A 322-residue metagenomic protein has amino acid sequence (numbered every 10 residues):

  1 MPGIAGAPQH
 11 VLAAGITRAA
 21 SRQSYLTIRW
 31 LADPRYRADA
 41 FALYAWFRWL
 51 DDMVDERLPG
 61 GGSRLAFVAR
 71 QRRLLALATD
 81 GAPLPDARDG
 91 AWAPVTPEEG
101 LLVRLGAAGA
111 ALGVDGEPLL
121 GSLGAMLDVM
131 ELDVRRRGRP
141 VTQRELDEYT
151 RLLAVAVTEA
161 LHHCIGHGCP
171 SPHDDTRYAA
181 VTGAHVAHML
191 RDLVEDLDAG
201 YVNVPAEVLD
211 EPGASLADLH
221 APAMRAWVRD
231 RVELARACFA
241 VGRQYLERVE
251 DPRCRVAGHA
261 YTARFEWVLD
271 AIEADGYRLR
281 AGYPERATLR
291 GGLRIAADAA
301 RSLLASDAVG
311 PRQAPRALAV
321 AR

Functional and structural regions predicted by a protein language model:
M1-A184, L190, V194-R322: Catalytic cores of Mg2+-dependent Asp-rich isoprenoid enzymes
